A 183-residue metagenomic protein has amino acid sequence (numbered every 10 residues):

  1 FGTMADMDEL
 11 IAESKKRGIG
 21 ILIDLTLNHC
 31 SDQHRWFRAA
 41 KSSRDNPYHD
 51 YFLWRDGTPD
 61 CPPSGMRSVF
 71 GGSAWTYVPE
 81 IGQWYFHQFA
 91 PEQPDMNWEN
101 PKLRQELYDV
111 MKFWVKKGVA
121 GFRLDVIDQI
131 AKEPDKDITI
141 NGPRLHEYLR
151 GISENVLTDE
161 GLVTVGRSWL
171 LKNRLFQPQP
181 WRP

Functional and structural regions predicted by a protein language model:
F1-Y108, K112, K116, I127-R182: Acidic/aromatic-lined carbohydrate-recognition and catalytic surfaces of CAZymes acting on diverse glycans
F122-L124: Hydrophobic residues within beta-strands of alpha/beta enzymes
